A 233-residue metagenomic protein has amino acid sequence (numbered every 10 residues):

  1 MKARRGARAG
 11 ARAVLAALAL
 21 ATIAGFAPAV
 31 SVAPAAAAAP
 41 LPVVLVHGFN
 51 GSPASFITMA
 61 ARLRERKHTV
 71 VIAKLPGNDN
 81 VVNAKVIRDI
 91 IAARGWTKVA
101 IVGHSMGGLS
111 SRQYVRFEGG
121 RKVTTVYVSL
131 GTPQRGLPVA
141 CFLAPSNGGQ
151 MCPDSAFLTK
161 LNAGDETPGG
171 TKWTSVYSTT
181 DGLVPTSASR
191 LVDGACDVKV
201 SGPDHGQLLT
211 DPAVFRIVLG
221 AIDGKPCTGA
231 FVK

Functional and structural regions predicted by a protein language model:
M1-A36: Secretory targeting and sorting signals
P34-P40, G48-G51, A61, P226-K233: Composition-driven, intrinsically disordered low-complexity tracts enriched in small residues
L41-H47, P53-A54, R62-G164, G169 (+1 more regions): Serine-dependent carboxylesterase/thioesterase catalytic core of lipase-like alpha/beta-hydrolase/SGNH enzymes
S55-F56, N83, T210, V214: Residues at alpha-helix caps and immediate loop-helix transition turns in enzyme cores, especially N- and C-cap
M59-A61, E65, S187-V192: Short, aromatic/basic amphipathic alpha-helical patches
E166-K233: C-terminal catalytic-base region of ester-bond hydrolases, centering on the histidine of the charge-relay
